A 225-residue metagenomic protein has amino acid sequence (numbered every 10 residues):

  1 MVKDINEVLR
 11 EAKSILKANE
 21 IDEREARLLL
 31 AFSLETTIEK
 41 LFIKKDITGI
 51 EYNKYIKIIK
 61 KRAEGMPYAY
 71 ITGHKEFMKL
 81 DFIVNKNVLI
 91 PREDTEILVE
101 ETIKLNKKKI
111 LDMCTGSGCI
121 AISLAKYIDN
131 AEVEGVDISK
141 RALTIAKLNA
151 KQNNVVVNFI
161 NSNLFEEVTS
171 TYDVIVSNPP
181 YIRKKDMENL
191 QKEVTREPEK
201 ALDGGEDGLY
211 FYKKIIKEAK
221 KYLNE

Functional and structural regions predicted by a protein language model:
M1-L34, E39-D46: Non-catalytic accessory regions of SAM-dependent methyltransferases
D4, V8, E51, I138 (+1 more regions): Soluble or luminal CAZymes and related metallo-dependent hydrolases
L9, A26-R27, Y55, Y68 (+5 more regions): A general structural signal for well-ordered alpha-helical segments in protein cores
L16, A150, A219: Conserved hydrophobic residues forming the short capping helix/wall of the S-adenosyl-L-methionine
A31-K104: Conserved AdoMet
P91, G116, G208: Short glycine/threonine-rich catalytic loop with a Thr-x-Gly-x-Asp
E96-E188, E193: Conserved SAM/SAH cofactor-binding pocket of Class I
K140, Q191-L223: Glycine-rich S-adenosyl-L-methionine
